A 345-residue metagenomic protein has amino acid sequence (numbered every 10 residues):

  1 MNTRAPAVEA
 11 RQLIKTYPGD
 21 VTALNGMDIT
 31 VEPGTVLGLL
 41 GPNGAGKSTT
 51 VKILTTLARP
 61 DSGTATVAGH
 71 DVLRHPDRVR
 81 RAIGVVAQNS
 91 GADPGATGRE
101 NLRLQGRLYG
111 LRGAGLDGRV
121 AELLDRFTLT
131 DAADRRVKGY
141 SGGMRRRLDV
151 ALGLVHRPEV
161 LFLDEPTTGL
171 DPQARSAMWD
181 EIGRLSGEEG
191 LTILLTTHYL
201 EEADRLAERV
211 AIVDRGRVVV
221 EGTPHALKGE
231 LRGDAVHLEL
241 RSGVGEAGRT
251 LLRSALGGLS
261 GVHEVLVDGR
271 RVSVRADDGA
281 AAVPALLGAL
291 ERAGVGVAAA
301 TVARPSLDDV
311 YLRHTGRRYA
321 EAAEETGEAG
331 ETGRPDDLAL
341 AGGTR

Functional and structural regions predicted by a protein language model:
M1-T16, R317-R345: ABC-family P-loop ATPase nucleotide-binding domain
R4-R215, V219-V220: ABC transporter nucleotide-binding domains
G26, A226, S306: Amphipathic alpha-helical recognition patches that constitute DNA-binding helices
G84, G110, D149, R232 (+4 more regions): A generic structural signal for secondary-structure junctions that act as hinges or helix/strand caps at the edges
M178-D277, T301: ABC transporter nucleotide-binding domain
L251-L259, A285-V295: Generic non-transmembrane alpha-helical segments
Y311: Residue-level signature of catalytic and energy-coupling elements of molecular machines, predominantly ATP/GTP-dependent
